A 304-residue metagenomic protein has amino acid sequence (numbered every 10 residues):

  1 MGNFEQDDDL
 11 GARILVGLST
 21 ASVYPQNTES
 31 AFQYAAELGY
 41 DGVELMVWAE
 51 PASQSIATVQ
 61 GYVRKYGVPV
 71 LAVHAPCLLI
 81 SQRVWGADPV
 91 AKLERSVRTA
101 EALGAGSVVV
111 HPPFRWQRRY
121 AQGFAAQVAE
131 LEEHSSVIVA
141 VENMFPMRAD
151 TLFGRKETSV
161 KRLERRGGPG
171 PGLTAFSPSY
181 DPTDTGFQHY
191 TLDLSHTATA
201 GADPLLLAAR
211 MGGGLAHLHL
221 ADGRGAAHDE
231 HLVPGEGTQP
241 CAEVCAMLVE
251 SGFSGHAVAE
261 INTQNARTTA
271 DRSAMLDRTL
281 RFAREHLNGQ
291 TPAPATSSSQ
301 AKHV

Functional and structural regions predicted by a protein language model:
M1-G106, T185-H189, A202, G213 (+1 more regions): N-terminal pre-domain/capping segments
L18, V43-L45, V110, V141 (+3 more regions): Conserved beta-strand positions
T20-T28, L45-T58, L78-P89, F114-A121 (+5 more regions): Acidic-and-aromatic substrate-binding clefts and catalytic sites of carbohydrate-active enzymes
A35, V43, A100, V139 (+5 more regions): Conserved, mostly hydrophobic/aromatic
Q60-P76, A125-I138, P178-T185, C241-A246: Alpha-helix-loop-beta-strand connector modules within alpha/beta enzyme cores
I80-W85, R166-Y180, F187, T191 (+2 more regions): Gly/Pro-rich active-site loop or hairpin
Q82-Y190, T199, P294: Active-site acidic/histidine proton-transfer and metal-coordination neighborhood in alpha/beta enzyme cores
Q122-E133, T269-L287: Short, electropositive alpha-helical surface patch
